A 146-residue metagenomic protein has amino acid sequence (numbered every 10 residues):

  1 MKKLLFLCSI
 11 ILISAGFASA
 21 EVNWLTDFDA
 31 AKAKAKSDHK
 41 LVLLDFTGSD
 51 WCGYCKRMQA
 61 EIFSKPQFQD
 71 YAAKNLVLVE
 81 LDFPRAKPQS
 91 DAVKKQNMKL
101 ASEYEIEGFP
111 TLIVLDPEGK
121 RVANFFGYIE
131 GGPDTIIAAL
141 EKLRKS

Functional and structural regions predicted by a protein language model:
L4-A15: Sec-dependent N-terminal signal peptides
G16-E21: Sec/Tat signal peptide C-region and signal peptidase I cleavage site
W24-V42, A72: A short beta-strand-turn-helix
D38-V42, K74-V79, E107-P110, P117-K120: Loop/turn elements at helix/coil->beta-strand transitions in domains of secreted/extracellular proteins
H39-C52: Short active-site neighborhood of thiol/selenol oxidoreductases, capturing the structured segment around
Y54-Y71: Typically the conserved alpha-helix immediately C-terminal to a functionally engaged Cys/Sec in thioredoxin-like
E61, K99, E103, E107-S146: Non-catalytic, surface beta->alpha helical segment in thiol-disulfide oxidoreductase systems
V79, A92-Y104: Short, internal strand/loop/helix patches that form the active-site neighborhood or redox-interaction surface
